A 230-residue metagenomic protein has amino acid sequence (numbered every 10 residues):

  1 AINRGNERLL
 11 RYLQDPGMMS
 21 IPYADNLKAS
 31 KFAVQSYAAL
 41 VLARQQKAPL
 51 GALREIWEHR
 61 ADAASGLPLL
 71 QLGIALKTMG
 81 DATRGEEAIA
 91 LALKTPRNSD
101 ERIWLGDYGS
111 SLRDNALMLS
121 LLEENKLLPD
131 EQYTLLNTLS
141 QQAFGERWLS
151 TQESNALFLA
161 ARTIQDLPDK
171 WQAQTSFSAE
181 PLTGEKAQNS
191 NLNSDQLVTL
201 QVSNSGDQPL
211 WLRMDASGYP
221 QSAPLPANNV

Functional and structural regions predicted by a protein language model:
R4-V230: Long, domain-scale non-catalytic interaction/scaffolding regions in large secretory-pathway and trafficking proteins
